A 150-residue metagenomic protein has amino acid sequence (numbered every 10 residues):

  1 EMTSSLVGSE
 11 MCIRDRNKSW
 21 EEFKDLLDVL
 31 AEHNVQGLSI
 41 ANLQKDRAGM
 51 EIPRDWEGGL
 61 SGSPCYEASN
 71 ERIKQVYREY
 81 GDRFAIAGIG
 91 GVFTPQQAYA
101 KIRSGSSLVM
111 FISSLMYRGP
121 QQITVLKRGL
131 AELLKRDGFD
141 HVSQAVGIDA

Functional and structural regions predicted by a protein language model:
E1-G8, I13: Single conserved hydrophobic/aromatic residue that forms the stacking wall/gate of nucleotide- or nucleobase-binding
S9, N17-E22, R47-G49, P64-K74 (+2 more regions): Active-site-adjacent beta->alpha loops and helix N-cap segments on the catalytic face of soluble alpha/beta enzymes
S9-E10, Q36-S39, F84-A87, S107-L108: Structural preference for beta-strand elements that scaffold enzyme active sites
R14, I86-V92, S113: Glycine-rich beta-strand-to-loop/alpha-helix junction loops that act as flexible
W20-E32, R78, V92-V109: Catalytic cores of alpha/beta
F23-D82: Glycine/Thr-rich beta-alpha phosphate-binding loop at enzyme active sites
G37-Q44, V92, A98-V125: Glycine-rich phosphate-binding active-site loops on the catalytic face of alpha/beta enzymes
A48-G62, M116-F139: C-terminal helical cap(s) of enzyme catalytic domains, especially alpha/beta-barrels
